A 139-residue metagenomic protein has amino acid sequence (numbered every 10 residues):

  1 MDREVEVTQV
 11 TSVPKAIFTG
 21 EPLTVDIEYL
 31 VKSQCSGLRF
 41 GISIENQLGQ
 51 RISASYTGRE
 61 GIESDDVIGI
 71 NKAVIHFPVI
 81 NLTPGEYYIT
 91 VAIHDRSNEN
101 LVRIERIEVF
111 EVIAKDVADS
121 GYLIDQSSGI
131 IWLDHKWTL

Functional and structural regions predicted by a protein language model:
M1-L139: Localized sequence-composition bias
